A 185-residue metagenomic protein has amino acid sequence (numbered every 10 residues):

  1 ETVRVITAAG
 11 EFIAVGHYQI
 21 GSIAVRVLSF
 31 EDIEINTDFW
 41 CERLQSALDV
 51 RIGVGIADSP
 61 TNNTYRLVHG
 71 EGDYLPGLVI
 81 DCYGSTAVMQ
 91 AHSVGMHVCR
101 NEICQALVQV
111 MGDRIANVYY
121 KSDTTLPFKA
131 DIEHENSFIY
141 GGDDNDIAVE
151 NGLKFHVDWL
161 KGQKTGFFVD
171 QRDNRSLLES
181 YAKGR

Functional and structural regions predicted by a protein language model:
E1-G84: Non-catalytic accessory regions of SAM-dependent methyltransferases
V25-V27, T37, Q90, V98-E102 (+1 more regions): A short, polar/proline- and glycine-enriched secondary-structure boundary/capping micro-motif
E42, S46-G53, D58-T61, G112-A130 (+1 more regions): A short, charged
V68-D81, H97-F167: Non-catalytic substrate-recognition/targeting regions of SAM-dependent transferases
G84-M96: A short interface-forming secondary-structure element
S85, F155-V157, N174: Conserved hydrophobic/aromatic pocket- or pore-lining residues that grip, position, or stack substrates in active sites
K164-R185: Acidic, glycine-rich loop-and-beta core segments that form the ion-binding/anion-interacting portion of active sites
